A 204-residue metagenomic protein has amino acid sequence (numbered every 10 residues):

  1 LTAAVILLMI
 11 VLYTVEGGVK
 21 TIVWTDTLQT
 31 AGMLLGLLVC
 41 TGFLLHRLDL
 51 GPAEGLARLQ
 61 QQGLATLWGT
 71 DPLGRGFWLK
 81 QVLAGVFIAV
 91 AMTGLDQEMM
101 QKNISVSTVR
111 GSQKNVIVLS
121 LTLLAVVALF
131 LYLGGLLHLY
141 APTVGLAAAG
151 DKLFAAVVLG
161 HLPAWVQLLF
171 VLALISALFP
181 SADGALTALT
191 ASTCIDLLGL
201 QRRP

Functional and structural regions predicted by a protein language model:
L1, V5, V15, T30-L67 (+2 more regions): Hydrophobic alpha-helical segments and their helix-loop junctions in multi-pass secondary transporters
L1-E16, K102-P204: Helix-loop-helix junctions that connect adjacent transmembrane helices in secondary transporters/permeases, recognized
L1-Y13, G76-L95: Alpha-helical transmembrane segments and their immediate interhelical/interface regions in integral membrane proteins
T27-A31, V90, G94, A128 (+1 more regions): Hydrophobic alpha-helical transmembrane bundles that constitute the permease/transmembrane domains of multi-pass
T27-T30, Q97-E98, G184, L197: Generic detector of well-ordered alpha-helical packing
L67-I88, V157-I175: Hydrophobic alpha-helical transmembrane segments
L83-Q101, I175-G184: Transmembrane alpha-helical segments in integral membrane proteins
